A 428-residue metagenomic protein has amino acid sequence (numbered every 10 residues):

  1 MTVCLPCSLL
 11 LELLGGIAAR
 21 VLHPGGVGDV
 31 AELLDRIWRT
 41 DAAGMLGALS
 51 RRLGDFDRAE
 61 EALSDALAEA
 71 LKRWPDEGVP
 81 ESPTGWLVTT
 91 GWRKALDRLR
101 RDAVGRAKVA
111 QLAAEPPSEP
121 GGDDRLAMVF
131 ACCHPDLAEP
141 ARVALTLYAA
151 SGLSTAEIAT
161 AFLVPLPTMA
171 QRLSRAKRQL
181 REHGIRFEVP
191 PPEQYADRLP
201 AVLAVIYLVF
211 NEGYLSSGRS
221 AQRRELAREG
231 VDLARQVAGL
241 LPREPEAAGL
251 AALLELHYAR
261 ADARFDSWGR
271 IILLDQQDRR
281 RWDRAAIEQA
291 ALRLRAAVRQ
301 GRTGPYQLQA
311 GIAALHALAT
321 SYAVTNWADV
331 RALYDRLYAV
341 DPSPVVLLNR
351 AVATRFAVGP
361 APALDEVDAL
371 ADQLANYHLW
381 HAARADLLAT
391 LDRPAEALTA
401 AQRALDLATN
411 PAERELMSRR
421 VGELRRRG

Functional and structural regions predicted by a protein language model:
L22-G47, D57, A196-A204: A short, charge-rich alpha-helical start-of-domain segment used by transcription regulators
I37-D57, E69-R73, C132-H134, L215-S217 (+1 more regions): Amphipathic, Lys/Arg- and hydrophobic-enriched alpha-helical face
F56-D76, E81-V88, L250: Conserved RNAP core-binding helix
G78, T89-A110, E182: Arg/Lys-rich amphipathic alpha helix in sigma70-family domain 2
R106-E157, V164-L333: Amphipathic helix-loop-helix modules that constitute alpha-helical solenoid scaffolds
L250, A313, A383, R419-R420: "A position-specific structural signal for the A-helix of alpha-solenoid helical repeats
Y258, S321-V324, A357, L391 (+1 more regions): Structural motif corresponding to the intra-repeat A-B loop/turn of tetratricopeptide repeats
